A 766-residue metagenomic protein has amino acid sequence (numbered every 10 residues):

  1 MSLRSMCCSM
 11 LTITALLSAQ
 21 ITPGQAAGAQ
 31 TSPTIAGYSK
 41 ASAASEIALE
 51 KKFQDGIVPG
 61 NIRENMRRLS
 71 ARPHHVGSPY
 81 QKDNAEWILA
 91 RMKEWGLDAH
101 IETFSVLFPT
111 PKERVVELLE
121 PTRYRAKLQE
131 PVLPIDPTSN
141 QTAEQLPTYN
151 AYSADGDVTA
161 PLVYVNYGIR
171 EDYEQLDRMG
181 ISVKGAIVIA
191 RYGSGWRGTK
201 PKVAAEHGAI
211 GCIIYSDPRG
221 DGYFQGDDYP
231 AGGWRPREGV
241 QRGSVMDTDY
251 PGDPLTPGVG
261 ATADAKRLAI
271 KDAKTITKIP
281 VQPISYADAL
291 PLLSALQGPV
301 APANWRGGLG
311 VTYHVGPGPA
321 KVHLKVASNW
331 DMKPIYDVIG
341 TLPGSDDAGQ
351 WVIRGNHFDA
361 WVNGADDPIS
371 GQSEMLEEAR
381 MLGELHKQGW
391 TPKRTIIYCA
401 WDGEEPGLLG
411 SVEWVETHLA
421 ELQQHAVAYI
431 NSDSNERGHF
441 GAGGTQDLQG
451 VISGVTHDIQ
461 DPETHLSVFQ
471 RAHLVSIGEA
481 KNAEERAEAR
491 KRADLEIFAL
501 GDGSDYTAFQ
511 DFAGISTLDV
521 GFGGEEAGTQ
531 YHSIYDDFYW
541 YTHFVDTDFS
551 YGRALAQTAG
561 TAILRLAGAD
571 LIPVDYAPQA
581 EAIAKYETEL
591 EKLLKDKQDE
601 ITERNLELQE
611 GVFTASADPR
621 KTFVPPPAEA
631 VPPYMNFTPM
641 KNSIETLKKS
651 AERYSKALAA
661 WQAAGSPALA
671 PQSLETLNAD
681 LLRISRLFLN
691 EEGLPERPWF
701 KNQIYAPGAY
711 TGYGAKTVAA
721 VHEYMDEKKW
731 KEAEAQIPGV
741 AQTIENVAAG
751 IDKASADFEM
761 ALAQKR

Functional and structural regions predicted by a protein language model:
T31-A44, A48, D55, R67-S182 (+2 more regions): Noncatalytic luminal/extracellular "stalk/propeptide" segments of secretory-pathway proteins
A48-G56, S70-P79, T148-S153, I187-S194 (+11 more regions): Second-shell loop/turn segments in exported
P79, I135-K266, I270-D272, P280 (+3 more regions): Extracellular/luminal Protease-associated
R125, R235-V300, D347, D402-T542 (+4 more regions): Metal-dependent peptidase/peptidase-like ectodomains
N140-Q175, P251-D366, R380, E384-Q388: Soluble metallo-hydrolase cores and metallopeptidase-like ectodomains found primarily in the secretory/periplasmic
P218, V338, R354, F358-L408 (+1 more regions): Alpha-helical metal-binding/catalytic segments enriched in His/Glu/Asp
I397, D458, E526-Y586, E727-R766: His/Asp/Glu-rich mid-to-C-terminal helical/loop segments that flank catalytic regions of hydrolases
A663-R766: C-terminal amphipathic alpha-helical interaction region
